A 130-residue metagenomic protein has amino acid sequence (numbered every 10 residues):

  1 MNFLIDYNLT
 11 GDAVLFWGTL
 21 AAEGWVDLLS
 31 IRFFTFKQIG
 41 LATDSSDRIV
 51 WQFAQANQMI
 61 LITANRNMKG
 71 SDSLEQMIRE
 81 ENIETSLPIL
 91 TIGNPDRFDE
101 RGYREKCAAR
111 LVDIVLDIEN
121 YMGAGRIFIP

Functional and structural regions predicted by a protein language model:
L4-D6, I60-R66: Acidic beta-strand-to-loop metal/phosphate-binding motif
Y7-W25, F34-D44, S71-P130: Acidic, PIN/NYN-like endoribonuclease modules and their adjacent C-terminal/linker elements
L9-T10, V50, N67-M68: Alpha-helix capping/helix-boundary segments
S30-I31: Short beta-strand->alpha-helix linker/helix-N-cap micro-motif that forms a surface specificity/interaction loop
R48-T63: Short, structured active-site "lid" loops
